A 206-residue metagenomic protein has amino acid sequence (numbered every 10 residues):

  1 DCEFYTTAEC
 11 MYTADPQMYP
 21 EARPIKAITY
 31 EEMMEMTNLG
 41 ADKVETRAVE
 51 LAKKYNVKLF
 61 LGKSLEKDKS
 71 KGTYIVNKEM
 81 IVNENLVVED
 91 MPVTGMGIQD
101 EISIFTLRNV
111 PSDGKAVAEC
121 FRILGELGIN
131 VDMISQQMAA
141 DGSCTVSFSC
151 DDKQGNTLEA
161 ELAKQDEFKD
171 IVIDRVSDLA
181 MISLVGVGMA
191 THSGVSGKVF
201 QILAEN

Functional and structural regions predicted by a protein language model:
D1-N206: C-terminal catalytic "cap/lid" subdomain
